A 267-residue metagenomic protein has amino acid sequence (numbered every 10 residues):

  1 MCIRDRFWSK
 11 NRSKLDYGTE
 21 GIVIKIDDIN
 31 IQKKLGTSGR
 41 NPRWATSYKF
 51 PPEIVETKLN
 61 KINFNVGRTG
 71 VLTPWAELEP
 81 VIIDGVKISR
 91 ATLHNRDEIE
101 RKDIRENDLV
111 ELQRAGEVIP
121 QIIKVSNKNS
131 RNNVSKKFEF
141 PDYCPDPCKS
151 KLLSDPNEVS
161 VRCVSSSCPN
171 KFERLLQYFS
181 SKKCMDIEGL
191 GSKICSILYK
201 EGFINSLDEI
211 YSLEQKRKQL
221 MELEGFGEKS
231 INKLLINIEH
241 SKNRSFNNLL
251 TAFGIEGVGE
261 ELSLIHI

Functional and structural regions predicted by a protein language model:
R4-L264: RNA/tRNA-interacting regions in translation and RNA-turnover enzymes
